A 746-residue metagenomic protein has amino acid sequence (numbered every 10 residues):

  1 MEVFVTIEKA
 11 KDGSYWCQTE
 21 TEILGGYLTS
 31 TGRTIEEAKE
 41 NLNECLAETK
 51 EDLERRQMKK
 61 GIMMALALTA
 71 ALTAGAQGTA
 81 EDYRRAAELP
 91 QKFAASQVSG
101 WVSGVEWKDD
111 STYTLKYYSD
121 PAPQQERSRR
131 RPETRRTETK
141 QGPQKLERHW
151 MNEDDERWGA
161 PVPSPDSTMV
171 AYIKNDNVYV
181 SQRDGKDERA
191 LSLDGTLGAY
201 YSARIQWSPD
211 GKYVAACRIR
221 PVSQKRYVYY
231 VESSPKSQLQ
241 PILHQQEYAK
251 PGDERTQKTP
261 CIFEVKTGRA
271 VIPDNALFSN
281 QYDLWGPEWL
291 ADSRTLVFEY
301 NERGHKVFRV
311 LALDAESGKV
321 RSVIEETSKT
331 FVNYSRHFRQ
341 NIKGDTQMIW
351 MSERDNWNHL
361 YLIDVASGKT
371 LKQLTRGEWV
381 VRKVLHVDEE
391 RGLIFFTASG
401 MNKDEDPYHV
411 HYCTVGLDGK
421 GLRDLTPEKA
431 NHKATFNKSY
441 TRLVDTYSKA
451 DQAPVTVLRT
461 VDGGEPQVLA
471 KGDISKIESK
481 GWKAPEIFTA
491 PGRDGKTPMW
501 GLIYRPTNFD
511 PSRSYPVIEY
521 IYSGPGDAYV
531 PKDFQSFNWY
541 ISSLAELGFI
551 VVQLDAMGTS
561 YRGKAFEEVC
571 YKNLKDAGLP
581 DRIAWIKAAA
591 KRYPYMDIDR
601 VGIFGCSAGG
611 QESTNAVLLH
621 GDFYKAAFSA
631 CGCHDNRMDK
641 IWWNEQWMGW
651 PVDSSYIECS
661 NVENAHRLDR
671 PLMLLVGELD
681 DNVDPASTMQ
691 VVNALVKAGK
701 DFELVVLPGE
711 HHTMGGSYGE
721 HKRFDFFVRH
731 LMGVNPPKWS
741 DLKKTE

Functional and structural regions predicted by a protein language model:
L24-E37: A short, exposed loop/beta-hairpin motif centered on an aromatic-Gly-Thr core
L89-A94, Q141-W150, R189-G198, P251 (+7 more regions): Surface-exposed loop and turn segments in beta-propeller and other repeat-based domains that flank or scaffold
P90-P121, D155-V162: Beta-strand-rich domains and repeat architectures in extracellular enzymes and scaffolds, especially beta-propellers
V105-D110, P161-M169, R204-Y213, G286-L296 (+4 more regions): Blade-terminus and WD-like Trp-Asp/Gly-His loop motifs, strongest in beta-propeller folds
S119-P123, D154-R157, T168-Y179, L193-Y201 (+11 more regions): A flexible loop/linker signature enriched in serine peptidases of the S9 family
R127-W150, D194, G198-S202, A216-P273 (+2 more regions): Predominantly five- to eight-bladed beta-propeller fold
R183-K186, V265-G268, A315-G318, V365-S367 (+2 more regions): Short loop/turn segments that connect beta-strands within beta-propeller blades
S293, E299, N431-E746: Serine-hydrolase catalytic core recognition
